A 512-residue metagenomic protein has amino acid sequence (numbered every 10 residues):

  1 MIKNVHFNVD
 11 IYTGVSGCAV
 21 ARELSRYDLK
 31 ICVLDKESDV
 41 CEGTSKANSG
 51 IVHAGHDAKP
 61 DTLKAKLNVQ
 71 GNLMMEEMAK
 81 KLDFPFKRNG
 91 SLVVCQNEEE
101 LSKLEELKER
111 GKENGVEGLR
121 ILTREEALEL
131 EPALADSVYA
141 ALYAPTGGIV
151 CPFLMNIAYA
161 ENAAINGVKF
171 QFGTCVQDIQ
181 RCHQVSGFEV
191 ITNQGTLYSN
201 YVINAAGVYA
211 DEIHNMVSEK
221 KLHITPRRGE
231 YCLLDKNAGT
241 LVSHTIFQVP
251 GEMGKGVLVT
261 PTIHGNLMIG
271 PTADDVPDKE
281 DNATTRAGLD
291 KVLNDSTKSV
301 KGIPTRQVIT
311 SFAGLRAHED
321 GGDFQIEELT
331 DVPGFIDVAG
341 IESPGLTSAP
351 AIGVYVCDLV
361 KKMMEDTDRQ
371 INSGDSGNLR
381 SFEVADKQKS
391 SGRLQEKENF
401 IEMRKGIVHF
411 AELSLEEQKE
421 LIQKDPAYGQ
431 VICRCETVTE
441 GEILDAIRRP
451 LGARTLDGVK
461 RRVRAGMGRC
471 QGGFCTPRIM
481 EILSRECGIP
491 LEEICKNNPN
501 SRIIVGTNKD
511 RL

Functional and structural regions predicted by a protein language model:
I2-V33: N-terminal Rossmann-like FAD-binding beta1-loop-alpha1 element of flavoenzymes
A19, I179-C182, V190-G270, D274-T285 (+2 more regions): Flavin-dependent oxidoreductases
S25-A47: Glycine-rich FAD pyrophosphate-binding loop
G50-L130, G256-V257: Dinucleotide-binding Rossmann-like beta1-alpha1 core, especially the glycine-rich loop that anchors the ADP
K59, K64-V69, V94-K103, L142-E161 (+4 more regions): Short beta-strand to alpha-helix junction loop
L142-Y201, Y209: Helical element adjacent to the flavin cofactor pocket in flavoenzyme catalytic cores
A158, G254, I263-H264, D275 (+4 more regions): C-terminal catalytic lobe of FAD-dependent flavoproteins
E280, T439-P450, G473-L491: Iron-sulfur (Fe-S) cluster-binding segments and ferredoxin-like electron-carrier domains, especially [2Fe-2S]
